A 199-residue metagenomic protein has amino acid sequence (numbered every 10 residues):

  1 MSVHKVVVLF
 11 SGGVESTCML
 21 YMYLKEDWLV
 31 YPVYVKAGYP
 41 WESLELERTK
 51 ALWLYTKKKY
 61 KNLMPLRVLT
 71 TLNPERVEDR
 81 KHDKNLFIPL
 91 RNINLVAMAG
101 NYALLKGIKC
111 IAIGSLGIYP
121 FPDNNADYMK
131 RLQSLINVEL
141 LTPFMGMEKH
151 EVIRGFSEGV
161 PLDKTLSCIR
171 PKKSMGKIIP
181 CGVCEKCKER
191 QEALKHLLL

Functional and structural regions predicted by a protein language model:
S2-L199: Nucleotide-activated chemistry modules centered on ATP-dependent adenylation/adenylyltransferase
